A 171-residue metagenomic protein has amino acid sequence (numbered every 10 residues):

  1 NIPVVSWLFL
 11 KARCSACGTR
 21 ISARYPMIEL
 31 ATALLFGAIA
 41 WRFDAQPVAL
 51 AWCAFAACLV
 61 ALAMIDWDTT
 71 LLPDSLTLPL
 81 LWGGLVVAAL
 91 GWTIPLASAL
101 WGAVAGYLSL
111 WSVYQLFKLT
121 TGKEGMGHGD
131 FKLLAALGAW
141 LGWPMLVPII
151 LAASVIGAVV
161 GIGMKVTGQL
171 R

Functional and structural regions predicted by a protein language model:
N1-R24: Membrane-proximal soluble regions of multi-pass membrane proteins
K11, W92, G122, G168-Q169: Short loop/turn hinge sites at secondary-structure boundaries
I21-L30, D74: Select subsegments of transmembrane alpha-helices in polytopic membrane proteins, especially boundary-proximal
I28, W52, M164-R171: Hydrophobic alpha-helical transmembrane segments and immediately flanking/interface helices in integral membrane
L30-R42, G83-V87: Membrane-embedded alpha-helical segments in integral membrane proteins
I39-A51: Transmembrane helix-loop-helix
A49-L50, A54-A57, A61-G161: Functional transmembrane core segments of multi-pass inner-membrane proteins
